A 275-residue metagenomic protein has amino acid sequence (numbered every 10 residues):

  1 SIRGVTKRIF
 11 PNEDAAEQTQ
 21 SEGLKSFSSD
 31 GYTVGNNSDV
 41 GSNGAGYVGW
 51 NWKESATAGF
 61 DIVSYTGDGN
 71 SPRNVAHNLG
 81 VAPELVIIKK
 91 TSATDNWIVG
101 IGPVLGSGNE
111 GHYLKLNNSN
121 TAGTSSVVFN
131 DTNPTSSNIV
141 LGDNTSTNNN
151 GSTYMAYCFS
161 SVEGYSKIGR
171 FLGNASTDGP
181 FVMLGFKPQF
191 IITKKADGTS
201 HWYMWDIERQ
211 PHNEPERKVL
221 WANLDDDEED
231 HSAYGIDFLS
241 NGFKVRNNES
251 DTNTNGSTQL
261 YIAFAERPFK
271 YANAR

Functional and structural regions predicted by a protein language model:
S1-R275: Surface-exposed molecular-recognition determinants
